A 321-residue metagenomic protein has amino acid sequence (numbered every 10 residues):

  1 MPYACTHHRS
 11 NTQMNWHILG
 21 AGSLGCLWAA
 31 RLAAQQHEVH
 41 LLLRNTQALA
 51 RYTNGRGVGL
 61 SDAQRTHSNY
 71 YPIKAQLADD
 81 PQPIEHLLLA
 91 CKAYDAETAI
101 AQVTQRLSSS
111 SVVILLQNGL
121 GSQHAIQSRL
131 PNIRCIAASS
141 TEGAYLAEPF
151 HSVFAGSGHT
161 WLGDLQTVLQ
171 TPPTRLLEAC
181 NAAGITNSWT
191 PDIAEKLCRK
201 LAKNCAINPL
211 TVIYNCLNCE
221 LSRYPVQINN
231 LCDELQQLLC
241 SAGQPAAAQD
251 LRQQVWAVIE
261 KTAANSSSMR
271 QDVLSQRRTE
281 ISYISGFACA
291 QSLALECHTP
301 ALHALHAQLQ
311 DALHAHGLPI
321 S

Functional and structural regions predicted by a protein language model:
P2-S68: NAD(P)+-binding Rossmann beta1-loop-alpha1 motif at the extreme N-terminus of oxidoreductases
H17, H40, V112-I114, I136 (+1 more regions): A structural signal for isolated positions on well-ordered beta-strands in alpha/beta enzyme cores
W28, T66-H151: Rossmann-like NAD(P)(H) cofactor-binding subdomain of soluble oxidoreductases
L107, H151-W161, V212-E220, N265-S275: Helix-loop-beta segment of a Rossmann-like dinucleotide-binding subdomain
L116-N118, S122-K196: Rossmann-fold dinucleotide-binding core
A194-Q236: Active-site-proximal catalytic alpha-helix in oxidoreductases
N229, D233-S321: NAD(P)-dependent Rossmann-like dehydrogenase/reductase catalytic/cofactor-binding core
